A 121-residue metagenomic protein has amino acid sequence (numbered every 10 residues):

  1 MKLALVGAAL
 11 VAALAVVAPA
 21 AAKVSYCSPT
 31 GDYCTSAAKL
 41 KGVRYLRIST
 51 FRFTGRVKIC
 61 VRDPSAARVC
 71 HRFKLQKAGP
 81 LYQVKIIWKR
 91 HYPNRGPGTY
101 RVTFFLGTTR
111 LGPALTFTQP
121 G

Functional and structural regions predicted by a protein language model:
A13-A20: C-terminal segment of classical bacterial N-terminal signal peptides
A21-L46, P120: Short, compositionally biased P/S/T/A/G/V-rich stretches that sit at domain boundaries
F51-R56: Short proline/glycine-enriched turn/loop motifs at strand-loop junctions of beta-rich domains
C60-H71, G107-T109: Change "in extracellular beta-sheet-rich domains … of secreted and cell-surface proteins" to "in beta-sheet-rich domains
A67-L81: Solvent-exposed serine/threonine-rich low-complexity stretches and specific carbohydrate-binding patches
A78-R90: Aromatic sugar-binding surface patches on proteins that engage polysaccharides or sugar-phosphate polymers
P80, G96-V102: A glycine-anchored, Pro-Gly-centered beta-turn/N-cap motif
L111-G121: Edge beta-strands of extracellular beta-sandwich domains
